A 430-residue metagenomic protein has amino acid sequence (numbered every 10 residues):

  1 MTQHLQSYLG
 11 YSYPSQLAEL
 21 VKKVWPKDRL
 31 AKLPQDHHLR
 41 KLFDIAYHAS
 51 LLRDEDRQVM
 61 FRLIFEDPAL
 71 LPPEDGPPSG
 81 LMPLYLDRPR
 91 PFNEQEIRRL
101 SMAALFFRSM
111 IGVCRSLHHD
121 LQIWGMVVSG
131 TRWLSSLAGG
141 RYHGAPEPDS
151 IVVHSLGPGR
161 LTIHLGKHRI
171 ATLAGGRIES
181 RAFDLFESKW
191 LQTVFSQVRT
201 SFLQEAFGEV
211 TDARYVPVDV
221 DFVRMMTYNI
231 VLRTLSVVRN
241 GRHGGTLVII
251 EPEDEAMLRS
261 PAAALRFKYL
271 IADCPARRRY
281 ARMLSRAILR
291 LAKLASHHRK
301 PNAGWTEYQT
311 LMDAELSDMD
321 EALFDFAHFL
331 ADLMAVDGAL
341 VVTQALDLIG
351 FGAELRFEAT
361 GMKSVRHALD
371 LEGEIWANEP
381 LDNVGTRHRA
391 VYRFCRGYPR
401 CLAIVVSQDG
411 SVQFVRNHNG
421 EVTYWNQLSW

Functional and structural regions predicted by a protein language model:
T2-W430: Divalent-cation
